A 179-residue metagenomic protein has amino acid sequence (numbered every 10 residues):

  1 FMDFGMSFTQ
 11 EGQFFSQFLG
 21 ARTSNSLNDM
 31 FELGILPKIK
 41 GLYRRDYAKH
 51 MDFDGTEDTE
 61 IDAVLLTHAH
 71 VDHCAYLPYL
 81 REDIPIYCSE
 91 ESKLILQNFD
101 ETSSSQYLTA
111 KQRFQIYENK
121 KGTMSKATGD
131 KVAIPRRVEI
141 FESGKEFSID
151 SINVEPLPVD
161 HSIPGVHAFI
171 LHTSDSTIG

Functional and structural regions predicted by a protein language model:
F1-D3, F31, C88, N153-P156 (+1 more regions): Short hydrophobic-aromatic micro-motifs
F1-L65, E90-S92, Q97-K126, D130-K131: Pre-active-site segment of Zn-dependent metallo-hydrolases
Q10-E11, C74-Y76, I95-N98, E155-L157 (+1 more regions): Short helix/loop capping segments that flank catalytic or ligand/cofactor-binding pockets
A63-H73, H161: Histidine-centered divalent metal-coordination motifs
Y79-R81: Short, conserved loop/helix-junction motifs that constitute active-site signature segments in enzyme catalytic cores
P135-R137: Eukaryote-biased recognition of long, low-complexity, charge-rich segments
E139-G179: Catalytic core of the metallo-beta-lactamase
